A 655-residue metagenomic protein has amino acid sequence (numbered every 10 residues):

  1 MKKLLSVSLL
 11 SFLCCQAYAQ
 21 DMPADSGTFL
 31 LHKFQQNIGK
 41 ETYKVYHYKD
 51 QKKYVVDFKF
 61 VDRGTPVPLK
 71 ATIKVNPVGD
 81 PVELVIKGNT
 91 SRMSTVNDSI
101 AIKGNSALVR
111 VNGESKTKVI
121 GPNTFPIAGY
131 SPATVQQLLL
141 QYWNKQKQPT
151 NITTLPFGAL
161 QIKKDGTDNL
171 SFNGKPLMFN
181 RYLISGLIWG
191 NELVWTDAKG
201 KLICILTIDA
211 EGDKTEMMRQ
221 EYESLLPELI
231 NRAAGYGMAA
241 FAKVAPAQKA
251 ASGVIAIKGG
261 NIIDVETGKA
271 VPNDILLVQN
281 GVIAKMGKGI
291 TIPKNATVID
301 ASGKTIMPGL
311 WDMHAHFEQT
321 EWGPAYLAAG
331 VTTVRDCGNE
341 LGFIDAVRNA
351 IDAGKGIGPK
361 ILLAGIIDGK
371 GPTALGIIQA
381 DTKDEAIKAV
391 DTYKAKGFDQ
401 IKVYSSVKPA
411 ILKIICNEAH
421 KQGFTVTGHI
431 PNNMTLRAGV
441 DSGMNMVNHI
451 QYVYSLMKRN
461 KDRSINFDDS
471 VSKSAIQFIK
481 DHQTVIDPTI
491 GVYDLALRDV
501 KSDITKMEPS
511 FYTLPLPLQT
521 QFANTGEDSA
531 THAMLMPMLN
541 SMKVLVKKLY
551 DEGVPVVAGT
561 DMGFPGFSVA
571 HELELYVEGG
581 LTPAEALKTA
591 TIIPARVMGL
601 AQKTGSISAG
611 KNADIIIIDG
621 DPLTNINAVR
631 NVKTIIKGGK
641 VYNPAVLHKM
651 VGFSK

Functional and structural regions predicted by a protein language model:
M1-A24: Bacterial Sec-dependent N-terminal signal peptides
M22-A24, I38, M93-F179, N231-G235: Solvent-exposed helix/loop surface patches that form functional interfaces
P66-T134, I188-A198, I203-L206, G212-T215: Contiguous hydrophobic, core-forming segments of folded domains
E216-N261, Y393, K640-K655: Extracellular/periplasmic ectodomains of large secreted or surface enzymes and adhesion receptors
A245-A247, I262-I275, K288, F567 (+2 more regions): Acidic, glycine-enriched loop/beta-strand segments at the rims of small-molecule binding/catalytic pockets
I262, T267-M307: Histidine-rich, glycine-flanked metal-binding segment
I299-M307, W322-Y452, R459-D462, S470-S510: Divalent-metal coordination cores built from histidine and acidic residues
T392-V407, K458-G579, S654: Active-site neighborhoods of metal-dependent hydrolases
